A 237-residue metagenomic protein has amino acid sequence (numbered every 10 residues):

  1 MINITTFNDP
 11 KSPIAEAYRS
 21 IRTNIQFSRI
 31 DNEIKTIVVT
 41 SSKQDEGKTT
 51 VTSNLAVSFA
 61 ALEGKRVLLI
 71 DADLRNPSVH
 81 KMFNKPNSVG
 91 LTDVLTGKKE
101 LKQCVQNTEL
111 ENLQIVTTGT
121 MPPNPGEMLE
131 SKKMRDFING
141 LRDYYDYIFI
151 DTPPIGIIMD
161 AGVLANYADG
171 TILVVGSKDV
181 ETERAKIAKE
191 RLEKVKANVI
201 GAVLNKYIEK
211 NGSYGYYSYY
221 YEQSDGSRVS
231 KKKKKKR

Functional and structural regions predicted by a protein language model:
I2-S12, E16, T23, I30 (+3 more regions): P-loop/Walker-type NTP enzyme "switch/lid" segment
E33-I37: Pre-Walker A (Motif I) flank of P-loop NTPase domains
V38, I115, F149, I172-V174: Structural motif
T49, D71, D151, D169: Conserved G/P- and acidic residue-centered "switch" motifs that form tight phosphate/ATP-binding loops in soluble
E109, Y167-A168, V195: Short, structured coil segments at secondary-structure junctions
G140-D146, D160-K178: Inter-motif core of Ras-like GTPase G domains
I150-T152, L204: Hydrophobic residues in beta-strands of the RecA-like P-loop NTPase core, especially within AAA+ ATPase
K186-R237: Hydrophobic micro-sites
